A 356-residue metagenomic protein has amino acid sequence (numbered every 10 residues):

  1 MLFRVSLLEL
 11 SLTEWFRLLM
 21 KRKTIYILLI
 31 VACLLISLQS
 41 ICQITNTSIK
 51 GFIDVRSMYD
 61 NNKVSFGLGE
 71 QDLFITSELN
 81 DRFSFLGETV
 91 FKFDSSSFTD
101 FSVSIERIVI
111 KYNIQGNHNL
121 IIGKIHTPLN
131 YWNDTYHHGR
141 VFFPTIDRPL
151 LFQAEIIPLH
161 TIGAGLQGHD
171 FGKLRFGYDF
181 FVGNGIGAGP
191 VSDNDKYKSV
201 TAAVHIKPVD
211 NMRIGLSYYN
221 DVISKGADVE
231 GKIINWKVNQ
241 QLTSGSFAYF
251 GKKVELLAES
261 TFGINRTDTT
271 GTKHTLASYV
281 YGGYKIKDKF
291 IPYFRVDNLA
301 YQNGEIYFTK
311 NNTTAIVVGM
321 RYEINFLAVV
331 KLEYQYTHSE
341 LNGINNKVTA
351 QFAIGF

Functional and structural regions predicted by a protein language model:
L19-L28: Bacterial N-terminal signal peptides that target proteins for export
S37-L38: N-terminal signal peptide c-region/cleavage motif recognized by signal peptidases
I44-G185, K196-K198, H205-I214, Y281-Y284 (+4 more regions): Outer membrane beta-barrel
T45, D54-N61, V90, S97-F98 (+5 more regions): Outer-membrane beta-barrel pore domains
G187-A202, K225: Surface loops at the rim/top face of extracytoplasmic beta-rich domains
